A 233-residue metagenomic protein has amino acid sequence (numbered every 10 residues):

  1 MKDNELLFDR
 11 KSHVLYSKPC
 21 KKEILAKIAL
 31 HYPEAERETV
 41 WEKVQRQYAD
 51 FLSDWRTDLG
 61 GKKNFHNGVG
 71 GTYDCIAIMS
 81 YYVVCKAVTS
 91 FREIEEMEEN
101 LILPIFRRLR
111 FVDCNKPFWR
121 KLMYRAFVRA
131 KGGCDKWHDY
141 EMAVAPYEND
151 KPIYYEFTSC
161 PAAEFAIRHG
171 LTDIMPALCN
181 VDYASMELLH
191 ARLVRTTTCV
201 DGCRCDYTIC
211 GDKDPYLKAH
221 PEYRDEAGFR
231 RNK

Functional and structural regions predicted by a protein language model:
M1-C85: N-terminal, charged low-complexity regulatory/assembly segments
H66-N67, A166-H169, R224: A short, structure-level motif marking secondary-structure boundaries and short turns
Y73-R168: Amphipathic interaction/junction segments at domain boundaries or subunit interfaces
E141-D201: Short, hydrophobic/π-rich interface segment
A162-E164, D212-A219: Short, charged/polar, Gly/Pro-enriched secondary-structure boundary elements
A184, E222-K233: Short, cationic low-complexity segments
T196, G202-D212: C-terminal edge-of-domain segments
D206-T208, A219, D225: N-terminal functional module detector in eukaryotic proteins
